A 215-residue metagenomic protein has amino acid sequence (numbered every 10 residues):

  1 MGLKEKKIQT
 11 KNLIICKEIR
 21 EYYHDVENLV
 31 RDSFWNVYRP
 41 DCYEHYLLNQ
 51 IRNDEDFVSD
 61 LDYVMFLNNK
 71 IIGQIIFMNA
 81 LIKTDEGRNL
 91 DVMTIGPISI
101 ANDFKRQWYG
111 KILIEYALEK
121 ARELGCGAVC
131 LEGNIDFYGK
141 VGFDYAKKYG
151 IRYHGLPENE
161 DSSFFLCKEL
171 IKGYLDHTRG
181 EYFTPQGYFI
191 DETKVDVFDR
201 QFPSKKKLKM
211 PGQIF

Functional and structural regions predicted by a protein language model:
L13-V26: A short beta-loop-alpha structural element at the N-terminal edge of CoA-dependent acyl/N-acetyltransferase catalytic
E27-V30, F34-I76, L81: Active-site rim helix/loop that mediates acceptor-substrate recognition in acyltransferases
L61, M65, G96-S99, C126 (+1 more regions): Internal, conserved structured core segments that host functional sites
G87-N102: Conserved acetyl-CoA binding element of GNAT-fold acetyltransferases
I95, F104-Y116, C126: Conserved acetyl-CoA pyrophosphate-binding loop and the N-cap/start of the following alpha-helix in GNAT-like
E123-G127, G133-E160: Conserved active-site alpha-helix within GNAT-family acetyltransferase domains
H154-Q201: C-terminal "cap" of GNAT-fold acetyltransferases
K194, F198-F215: Charged phosphate-binding loop/patch that engages nucleotide di/tri-phosphates or the phosphate backbone of nucleic
